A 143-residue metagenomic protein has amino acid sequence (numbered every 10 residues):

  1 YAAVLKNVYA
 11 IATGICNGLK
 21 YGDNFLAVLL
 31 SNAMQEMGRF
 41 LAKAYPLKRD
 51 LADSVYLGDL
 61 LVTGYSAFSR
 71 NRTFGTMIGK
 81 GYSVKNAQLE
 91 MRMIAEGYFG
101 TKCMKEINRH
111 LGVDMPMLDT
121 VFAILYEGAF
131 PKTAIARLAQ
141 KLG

Functional and structural regions predicted by a protein language model:
Y1-L5: Short glycine/threonine-rich catalytic loop with a Thr-x-Gly-x-Asp
K6, A10-Y21, M34, A42-G143: NAD(P)-dependent Rossmann-like dehydrogenase/reductase catalytic/cofactor-binding core
D23-A27, S31: Ligand/cofactor pocket segment of small-molecule handling proteins
M37: Pore-lining transmembrane helices
